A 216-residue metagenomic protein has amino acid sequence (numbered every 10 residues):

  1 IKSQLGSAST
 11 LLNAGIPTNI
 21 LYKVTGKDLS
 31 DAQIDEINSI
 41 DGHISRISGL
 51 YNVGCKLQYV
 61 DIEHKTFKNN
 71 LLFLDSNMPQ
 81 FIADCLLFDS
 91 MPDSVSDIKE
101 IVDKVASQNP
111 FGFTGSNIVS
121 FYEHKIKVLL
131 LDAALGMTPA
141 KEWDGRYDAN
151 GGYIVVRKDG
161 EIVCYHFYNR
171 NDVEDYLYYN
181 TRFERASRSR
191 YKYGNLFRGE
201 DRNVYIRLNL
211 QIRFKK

Functional and structural regions predicted by a protein language model:
I1-K216: Short, positively charged
